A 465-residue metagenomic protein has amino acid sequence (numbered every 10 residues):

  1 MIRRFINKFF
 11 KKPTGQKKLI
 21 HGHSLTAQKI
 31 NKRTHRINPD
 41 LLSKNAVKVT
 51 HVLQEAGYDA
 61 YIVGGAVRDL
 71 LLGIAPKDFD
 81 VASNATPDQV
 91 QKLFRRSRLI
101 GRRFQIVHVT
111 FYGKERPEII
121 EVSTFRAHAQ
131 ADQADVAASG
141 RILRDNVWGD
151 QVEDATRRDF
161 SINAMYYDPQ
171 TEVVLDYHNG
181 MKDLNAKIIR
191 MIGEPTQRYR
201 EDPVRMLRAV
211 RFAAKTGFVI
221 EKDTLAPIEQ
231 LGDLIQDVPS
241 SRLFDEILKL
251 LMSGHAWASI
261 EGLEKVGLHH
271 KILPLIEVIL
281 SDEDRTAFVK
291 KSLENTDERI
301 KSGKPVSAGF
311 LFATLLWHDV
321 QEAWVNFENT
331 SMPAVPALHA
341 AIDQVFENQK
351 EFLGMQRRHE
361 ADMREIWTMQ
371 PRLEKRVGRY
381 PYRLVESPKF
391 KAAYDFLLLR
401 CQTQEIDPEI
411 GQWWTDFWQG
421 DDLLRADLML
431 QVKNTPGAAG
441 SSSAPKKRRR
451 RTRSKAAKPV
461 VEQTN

Functional and structural regions predicted by a protein language model:
M1-N465: Catalytic cores of the polymerase beta-like nucleotidyltransferase superfamily and closely associated nucleotide
